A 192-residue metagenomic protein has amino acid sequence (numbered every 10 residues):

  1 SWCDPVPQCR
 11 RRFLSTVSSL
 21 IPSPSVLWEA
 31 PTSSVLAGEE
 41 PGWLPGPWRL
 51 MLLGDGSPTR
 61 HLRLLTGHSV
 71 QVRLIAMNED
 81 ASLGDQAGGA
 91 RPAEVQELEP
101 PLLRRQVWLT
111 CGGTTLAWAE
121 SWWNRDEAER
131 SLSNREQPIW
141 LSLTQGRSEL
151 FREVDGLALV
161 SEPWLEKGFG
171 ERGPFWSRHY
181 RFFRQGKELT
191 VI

Functional and structural regions predicted by a protein language model:
W2-P5, C9-E171, F175-R178, F182-I192: N-terminal domain-onset segments
